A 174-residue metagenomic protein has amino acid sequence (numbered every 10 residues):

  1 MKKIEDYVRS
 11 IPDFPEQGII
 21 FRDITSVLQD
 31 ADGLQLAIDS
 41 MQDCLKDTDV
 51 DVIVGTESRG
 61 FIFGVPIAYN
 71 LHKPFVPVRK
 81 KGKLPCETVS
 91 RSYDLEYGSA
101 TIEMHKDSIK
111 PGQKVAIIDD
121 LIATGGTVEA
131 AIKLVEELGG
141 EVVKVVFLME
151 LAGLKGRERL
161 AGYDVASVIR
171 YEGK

Functional and structural regions predicted by a protein language model:
M1-V50: Active-site-facing substrate-recognition patch
I4-D6, E129-K174: PRPP-dependent phosphoribosyltransferase catalytic core
G18, I53, F75, V145: Residue-level signature of catalytic and energy-coupling elements of molecular machines, predominantly ATP/GTP-dependent
D49-E57: Short glycine-rich phosphate-binding loop at a beta-alpha junction
D51, Q113, V143: Conserved acidic residues
I62-L71, I132: Short Gly/Thr/Asp-enriched flexible loops that form oxyanion-binding sites at enzyme active sites
P74-V115: Short, glycine/charge-rich flexible loops or terminal/linker lids adjacent to PRPP-binding catalytic cores
D120, G125: Conserved G/P- and acidic residue-centered "switch" motifs that form tight phosphate/ATP-binding loops in soluble
